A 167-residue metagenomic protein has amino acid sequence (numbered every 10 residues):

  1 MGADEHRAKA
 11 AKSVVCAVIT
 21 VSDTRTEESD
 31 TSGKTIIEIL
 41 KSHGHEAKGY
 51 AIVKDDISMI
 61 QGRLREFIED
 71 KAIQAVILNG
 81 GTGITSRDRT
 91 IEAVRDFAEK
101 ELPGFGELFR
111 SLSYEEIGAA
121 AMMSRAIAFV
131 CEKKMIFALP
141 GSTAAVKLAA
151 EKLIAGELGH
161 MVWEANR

Functional and structural regions predicted by a protein language model:
M1-R167: Non-catalytic beta/alpha edge segments that cap or flank active sites
